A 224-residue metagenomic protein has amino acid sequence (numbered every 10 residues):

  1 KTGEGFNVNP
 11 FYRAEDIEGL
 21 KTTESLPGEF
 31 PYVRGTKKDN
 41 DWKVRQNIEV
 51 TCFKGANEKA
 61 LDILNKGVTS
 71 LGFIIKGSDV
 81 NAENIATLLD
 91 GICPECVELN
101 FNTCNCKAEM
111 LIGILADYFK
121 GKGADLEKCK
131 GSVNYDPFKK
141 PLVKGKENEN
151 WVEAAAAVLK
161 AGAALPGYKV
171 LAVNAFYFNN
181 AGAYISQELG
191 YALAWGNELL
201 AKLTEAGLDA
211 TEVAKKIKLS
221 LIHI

Functional and structural regions predicted by a protein language model:
K1-L221: Catalytic alpha/beta active-site cores
